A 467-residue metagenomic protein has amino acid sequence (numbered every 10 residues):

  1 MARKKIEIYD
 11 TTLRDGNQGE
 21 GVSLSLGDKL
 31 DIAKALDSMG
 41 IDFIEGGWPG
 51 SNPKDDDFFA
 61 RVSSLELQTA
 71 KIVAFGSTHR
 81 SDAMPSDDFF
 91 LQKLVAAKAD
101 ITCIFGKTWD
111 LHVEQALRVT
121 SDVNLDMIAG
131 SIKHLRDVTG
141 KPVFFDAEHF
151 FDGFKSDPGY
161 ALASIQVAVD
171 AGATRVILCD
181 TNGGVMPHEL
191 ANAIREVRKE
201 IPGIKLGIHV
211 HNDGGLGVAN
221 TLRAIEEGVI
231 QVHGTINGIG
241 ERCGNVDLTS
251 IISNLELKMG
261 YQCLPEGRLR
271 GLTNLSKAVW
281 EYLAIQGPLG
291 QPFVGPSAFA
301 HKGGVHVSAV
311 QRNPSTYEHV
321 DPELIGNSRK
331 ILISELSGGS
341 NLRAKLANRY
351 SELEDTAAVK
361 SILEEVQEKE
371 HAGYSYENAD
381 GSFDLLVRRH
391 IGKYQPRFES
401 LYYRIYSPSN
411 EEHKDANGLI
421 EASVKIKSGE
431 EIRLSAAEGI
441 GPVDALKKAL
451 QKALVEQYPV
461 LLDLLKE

Functional and structural regions predicted by a protein language model:
R3-I8, R14-I44, F59-L67, S81-L206 (+1 more regions): Alpha/beta enzyme core
K5-I6, T12, S253, M259-G429 (+1 more regions): A mid-to-C-terminal "edge-of-domain" accessory segment
V22, W48-N52, R80, S121 (+12 more regions): Hydrophobic alpha-helical scaffolding
D37-G40, S63-L67, V95-T102, I132-T139 (+11 more regions): Structural signal for hydrophobic packing residues in well-ordered secondary-structure cores of soluble enzyme domains
Q68-F75: A glycine-rich helix N-cap at a beta->alpha junction
N182-V185, N192-R312: Catalytic alpha/beta core domains of metabolic enzymes, predominantly
K414-A416, K425-K427, S435-V455: Conserved mixed alpha/beta catalytic, RNA-binding, or beta-rich assembly cores of soluble enzyme, regulatory
Q457-E467: Generic long, charged, amphipathic alpha-helical segments
